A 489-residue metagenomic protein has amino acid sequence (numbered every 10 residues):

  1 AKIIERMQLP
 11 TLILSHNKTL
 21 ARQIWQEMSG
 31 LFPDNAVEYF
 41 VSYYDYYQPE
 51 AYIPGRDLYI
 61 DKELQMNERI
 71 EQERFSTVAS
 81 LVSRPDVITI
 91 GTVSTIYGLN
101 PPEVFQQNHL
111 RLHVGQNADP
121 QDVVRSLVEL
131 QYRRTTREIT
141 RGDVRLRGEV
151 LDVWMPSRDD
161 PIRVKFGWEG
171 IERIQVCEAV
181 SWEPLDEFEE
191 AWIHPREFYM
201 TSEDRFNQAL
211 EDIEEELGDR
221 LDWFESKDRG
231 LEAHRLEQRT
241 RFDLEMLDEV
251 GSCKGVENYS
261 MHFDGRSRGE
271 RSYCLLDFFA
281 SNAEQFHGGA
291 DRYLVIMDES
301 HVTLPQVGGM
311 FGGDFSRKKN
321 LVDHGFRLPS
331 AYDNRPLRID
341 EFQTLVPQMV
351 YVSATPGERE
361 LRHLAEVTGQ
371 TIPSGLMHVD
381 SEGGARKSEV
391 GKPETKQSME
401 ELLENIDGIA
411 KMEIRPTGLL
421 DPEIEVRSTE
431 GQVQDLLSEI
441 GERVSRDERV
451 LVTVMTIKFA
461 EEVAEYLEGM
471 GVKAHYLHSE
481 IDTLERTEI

Functional and structural regions predicted by a protein language model:
A1-E382, T395-E488: ASCE RecA-like P-loop NTPase motor cores that couple ATP hydrolysis to mechanical translocation on nucleic acids
R386-P393: Short polybasic linear motifs
